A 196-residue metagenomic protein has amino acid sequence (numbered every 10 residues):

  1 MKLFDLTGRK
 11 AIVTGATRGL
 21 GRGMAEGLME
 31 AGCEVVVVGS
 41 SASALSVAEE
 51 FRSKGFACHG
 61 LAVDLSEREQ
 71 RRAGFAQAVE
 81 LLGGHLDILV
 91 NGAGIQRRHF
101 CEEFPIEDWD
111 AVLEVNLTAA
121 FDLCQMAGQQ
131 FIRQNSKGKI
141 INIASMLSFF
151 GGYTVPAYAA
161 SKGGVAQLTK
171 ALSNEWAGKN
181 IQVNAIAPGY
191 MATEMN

Functional and structural regions predicted by a protein language model:
T17-R18: Conserved glycine-rich cofactor-binding loop
A31-S46: Conserved glycine-rich Rossmann-like NAD(P)H-binding loop of the short-chain dehydrogenase/reductase
F100-C101, P105-L113: Substrate-binding pocket helix/loop in short-chain dehydrogenase/reductase
E102, F150-P156, G178-K179: Active-site loop immediately N-terminal to the catalytic Tyr-X3-Lys motif of short-chain dehydrogenase/reductase
C124, S161-G164, T169: Active-site helix of classical SDR
Q129, N174-G178: Alpha-helical segment proximal to the catalytic Tyr-Lys
S145: Residue(s) in the substrate-gating loop at a strand-loop-helix junction that position the organic substrate next
